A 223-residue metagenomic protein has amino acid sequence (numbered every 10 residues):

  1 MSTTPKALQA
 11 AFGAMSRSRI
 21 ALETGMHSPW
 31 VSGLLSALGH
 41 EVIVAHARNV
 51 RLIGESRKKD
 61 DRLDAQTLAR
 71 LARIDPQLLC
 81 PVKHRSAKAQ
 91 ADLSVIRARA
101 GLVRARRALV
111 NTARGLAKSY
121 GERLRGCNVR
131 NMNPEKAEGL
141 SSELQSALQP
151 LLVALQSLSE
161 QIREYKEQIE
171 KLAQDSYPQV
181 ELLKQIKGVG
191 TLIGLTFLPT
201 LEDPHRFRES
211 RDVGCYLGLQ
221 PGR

Functional and structural regions predicted by a protein language model:
M1-R223: A detector of single, family-specific signature residues that are central to catalytic or substrate-handling motifs
